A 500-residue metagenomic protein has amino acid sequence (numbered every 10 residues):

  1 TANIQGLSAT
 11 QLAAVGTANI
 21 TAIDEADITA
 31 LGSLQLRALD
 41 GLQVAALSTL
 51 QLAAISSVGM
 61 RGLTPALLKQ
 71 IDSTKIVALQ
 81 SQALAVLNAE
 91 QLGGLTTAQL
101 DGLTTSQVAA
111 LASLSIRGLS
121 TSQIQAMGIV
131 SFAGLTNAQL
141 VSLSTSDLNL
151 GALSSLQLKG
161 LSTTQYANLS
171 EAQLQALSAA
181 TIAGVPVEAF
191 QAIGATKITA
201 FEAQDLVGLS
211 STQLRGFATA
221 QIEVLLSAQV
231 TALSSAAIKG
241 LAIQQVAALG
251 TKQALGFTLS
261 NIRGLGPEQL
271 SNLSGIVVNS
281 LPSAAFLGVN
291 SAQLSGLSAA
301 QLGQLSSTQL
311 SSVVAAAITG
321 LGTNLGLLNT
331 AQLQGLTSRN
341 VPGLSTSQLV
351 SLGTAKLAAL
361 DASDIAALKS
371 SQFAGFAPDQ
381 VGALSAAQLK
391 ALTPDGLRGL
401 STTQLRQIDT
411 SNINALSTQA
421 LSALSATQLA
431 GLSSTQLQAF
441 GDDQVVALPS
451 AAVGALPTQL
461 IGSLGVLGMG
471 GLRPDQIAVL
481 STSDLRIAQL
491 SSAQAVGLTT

Functional and structural regions predicted by a protein language model:
T1-T500: General marker for long, soluble alpha-helical cores
